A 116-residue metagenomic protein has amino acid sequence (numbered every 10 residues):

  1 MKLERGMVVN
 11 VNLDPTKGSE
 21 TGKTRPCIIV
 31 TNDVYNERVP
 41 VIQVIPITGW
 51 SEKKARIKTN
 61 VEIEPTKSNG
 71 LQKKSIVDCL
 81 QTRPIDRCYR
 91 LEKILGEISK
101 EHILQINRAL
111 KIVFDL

Functional and structural regions predicted by a protein language model:
M1-L116: Conserved functional hotspots at enzyme active or ligand-binding sites that engage polyanionic ligands
